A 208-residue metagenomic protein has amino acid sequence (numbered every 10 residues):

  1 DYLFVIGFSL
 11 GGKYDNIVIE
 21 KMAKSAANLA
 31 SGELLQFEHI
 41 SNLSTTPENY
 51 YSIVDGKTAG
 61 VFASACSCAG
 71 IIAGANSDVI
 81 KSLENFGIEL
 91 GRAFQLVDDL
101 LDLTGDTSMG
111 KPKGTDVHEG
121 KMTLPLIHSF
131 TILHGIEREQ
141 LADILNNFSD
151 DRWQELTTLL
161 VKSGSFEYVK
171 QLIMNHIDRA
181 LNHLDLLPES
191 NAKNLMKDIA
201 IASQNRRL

Functional and structural regions predicted by a protein language model:
D1-L208: All-alpha prenyltransferase/terpene-synthase fold signal
